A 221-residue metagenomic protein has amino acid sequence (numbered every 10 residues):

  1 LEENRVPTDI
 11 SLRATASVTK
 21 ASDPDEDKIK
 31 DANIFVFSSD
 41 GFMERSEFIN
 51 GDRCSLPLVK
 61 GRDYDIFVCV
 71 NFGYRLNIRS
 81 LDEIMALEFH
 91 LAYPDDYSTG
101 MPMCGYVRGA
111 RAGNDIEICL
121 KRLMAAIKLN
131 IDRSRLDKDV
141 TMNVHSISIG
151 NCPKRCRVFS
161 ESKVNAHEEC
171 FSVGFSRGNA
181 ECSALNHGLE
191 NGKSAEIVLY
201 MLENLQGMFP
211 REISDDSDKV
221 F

Functional and structural regions predicted by a protein language model:
L1, R13, S39, L81-L87 (+3 more regions): Compositionally biased, intrinsically disordered low-complexity segments
L1-T15, L129: Bacterial Sec-dependent N-terminal signal peptides
E2-N4, P24, L58, R108 (+1 more regions): Generic marker of residues within folded, mature protein domains
R5, D27-I29, R122-M124: Short, surface-exposed loop/turn motifs at beta-strand boundaries within globular domains
P7-S11, R53, G113-D115, A126 (+1 more regions): Intrinsic-disorder/low-complexity, polar/charged segments enriched in Ser/Thr/Lys/Arg/Asp/Glu/Gln
A16-K20: Short polar catalytic/cofactor-binding loops
A21-E83, R135-F221: Tryptophan-paired
A86-S134: Extracellular beta-sheet/turn segments enriched in Thr/Pro/Gly and aliphatic residues
